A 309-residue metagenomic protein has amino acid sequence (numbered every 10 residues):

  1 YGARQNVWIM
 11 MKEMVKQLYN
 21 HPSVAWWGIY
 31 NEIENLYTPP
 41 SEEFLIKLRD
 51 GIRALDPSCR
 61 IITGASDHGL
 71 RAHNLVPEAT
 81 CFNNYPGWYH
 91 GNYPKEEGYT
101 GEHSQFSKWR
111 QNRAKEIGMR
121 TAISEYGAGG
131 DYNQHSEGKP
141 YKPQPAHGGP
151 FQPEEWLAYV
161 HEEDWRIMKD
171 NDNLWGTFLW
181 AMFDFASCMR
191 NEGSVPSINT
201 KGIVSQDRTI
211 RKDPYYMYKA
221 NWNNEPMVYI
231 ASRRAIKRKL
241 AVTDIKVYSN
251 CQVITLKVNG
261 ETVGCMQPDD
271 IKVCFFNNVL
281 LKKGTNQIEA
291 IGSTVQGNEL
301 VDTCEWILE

Functional and structural regions predicted by a protein language model:
Y1-N221, E225-K239, D269, F275-F276: Substrate-binding/catalytic cleft of secreted carbohydrate-active enzymes, primarily glycoside hydrolases
A241-I245: Structural beta-strand segments of beta-rich domains
V247-I254: Short proline/glycine-enriched turn/loop motifs at strand-loop junctions of beta-rich domains
K257-V263, V295: Change "in extracellular beta-sheet-rich domains … of secreted and cell-surface proteins" to "in beta-sheet-rich domains
V279-T285: Surface-exposed, short loops/turns at beta-strand junctions within beta-sandwich domains
Q296-L308: Edge beta-strands of extracellular beta-sandwich domains
